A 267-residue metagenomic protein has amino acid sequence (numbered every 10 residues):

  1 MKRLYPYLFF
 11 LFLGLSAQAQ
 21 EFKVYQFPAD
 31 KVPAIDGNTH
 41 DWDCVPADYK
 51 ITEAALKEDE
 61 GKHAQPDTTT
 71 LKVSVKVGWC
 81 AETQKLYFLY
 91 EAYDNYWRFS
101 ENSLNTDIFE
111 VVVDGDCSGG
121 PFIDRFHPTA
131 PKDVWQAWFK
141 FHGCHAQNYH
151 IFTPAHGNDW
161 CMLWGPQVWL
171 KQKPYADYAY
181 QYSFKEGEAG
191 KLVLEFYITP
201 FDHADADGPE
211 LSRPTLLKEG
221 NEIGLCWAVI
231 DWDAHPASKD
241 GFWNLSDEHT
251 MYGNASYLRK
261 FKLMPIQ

Functional and structural regions predicted by a protein language model:
K2-F10: Sec-dependent signal peptide recognition, specifically the positively charged N-region followed immediately by
F10-Q18: Hydrophobic h-region of N-terminal signal peptides that target proteins for export in Gram-negative bacteria
Q20-Q267: Structural preference for beta-rich elements and adjacent junctions enriched in aromatics
